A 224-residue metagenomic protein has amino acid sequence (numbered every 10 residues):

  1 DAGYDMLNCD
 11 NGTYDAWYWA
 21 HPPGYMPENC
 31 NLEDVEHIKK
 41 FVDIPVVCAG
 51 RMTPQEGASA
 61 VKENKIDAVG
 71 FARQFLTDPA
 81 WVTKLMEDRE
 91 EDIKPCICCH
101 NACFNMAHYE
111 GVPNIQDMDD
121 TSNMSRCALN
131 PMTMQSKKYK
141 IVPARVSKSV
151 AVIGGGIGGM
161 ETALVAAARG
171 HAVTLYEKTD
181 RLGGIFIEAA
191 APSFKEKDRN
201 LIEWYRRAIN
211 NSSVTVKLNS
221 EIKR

Functional and structural regions predicted by a protein language model:
D1, V152-N219: Beta1-alpha1 glycine-rich phosphate/pyrophosphate-binding loop at the start of Rossmann-like nucleotide-binding domains
D1-I153, I157-V173, R181: Flavin-dependent oxidoreductase catalytic cores
G57-A58, R206, R224: Short hydrophobic/charged patches on amphipathic alpha-helices used for structural packing and interfaces
M132-K137, V214-S220: Short gly/ser/thr-rich secondary-structure transition/capping motifs
V146-V150, N219, R224: Phosphate-coordination loops involved in phosphoryl transfer and adenosine-cofactor binding
